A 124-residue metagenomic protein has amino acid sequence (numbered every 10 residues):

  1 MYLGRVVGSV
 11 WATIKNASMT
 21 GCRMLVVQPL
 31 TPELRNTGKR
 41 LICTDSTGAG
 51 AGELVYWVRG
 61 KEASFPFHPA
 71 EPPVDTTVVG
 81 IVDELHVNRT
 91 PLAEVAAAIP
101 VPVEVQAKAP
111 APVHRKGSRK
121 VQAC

Functional and structural regions predicted by a protein language model:
M1-T37: N-terminal first-folded block
K39-T44: Short alpha-helix capping/helix-loop boundary micro-motifs
E62-E104: C-terminal structural segments of small proteins and small subunits
H114-R119: Arg/Lys-rich low-complexity patches in intrinsically disordered regions that function as generic
